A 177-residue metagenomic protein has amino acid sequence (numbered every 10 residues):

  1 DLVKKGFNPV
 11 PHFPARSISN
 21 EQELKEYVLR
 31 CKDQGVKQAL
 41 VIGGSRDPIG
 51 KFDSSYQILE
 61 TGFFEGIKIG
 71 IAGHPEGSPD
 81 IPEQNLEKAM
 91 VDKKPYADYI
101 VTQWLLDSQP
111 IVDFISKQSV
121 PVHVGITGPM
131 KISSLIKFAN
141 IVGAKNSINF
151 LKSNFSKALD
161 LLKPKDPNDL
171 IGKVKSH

Functional and structural regions predicted by a protein language model:
D1, S17-E26, S45-G62, D80-E83 (+1 more regions): Active-site-adjacent beta->alpha loops and helix N-cap segments on the catalytic face of soluble alpha/beta enzymes
D1-K5, P9, F13-I18, C31: Glycine/small-residue-rich interface belts in oligomeric ring/scaffold proteins and their assembly partners
L2-N8, G62-I67, P95-A97, K173-H177: A structural motif corresponding to the C-terminal end of an alpha-helix and its immediate exit/capping segment
P9-F13, A39-V41, I69-G73, I100-T102 (+1 more regions): Hydrophobic faces of well-ordered beta-strands that scaffold small-molecule active sites in alpha/beta enzyme cores
P11, C31, K93-Y96, V124: Conserved, mostly hydrophobic/aromatic
E21-L29, I81-D92, D166-V174: Short, acidic/polar
G44, K51-G77, K117-V174: Active-site pocket-lining/capping segments in soluble small-molecule metabolic enzymes
E65-D107: Ligand/cofactor pocket segment of small-molecule handling proteins
